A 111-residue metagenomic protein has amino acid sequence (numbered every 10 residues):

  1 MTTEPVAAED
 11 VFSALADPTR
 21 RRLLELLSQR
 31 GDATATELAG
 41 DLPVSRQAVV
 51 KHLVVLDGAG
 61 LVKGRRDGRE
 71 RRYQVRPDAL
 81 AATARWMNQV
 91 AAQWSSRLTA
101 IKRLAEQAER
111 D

Functional and structural regions predicted by a protein language model:
M1-A7, S28-Q29, A81-D111: Amphipathic alpha-helical dimerization/coiled-coil segments that flank or bridge DNA-binding/regulatory modules
T2, V6-S45, E70-A81, R85: N-terminal helix-turn-helix DNA-binding core of bacterial DNA-binding proteins
A16, D57, K102-A105: Protein kinase-like catalytic domain
E25, V50-V54: Base-recognition residues in the alpha-helical recognition helix of bacterial helix-turn-helix
S45, V50-K51, Q107: Intrinsically disordered, low-complexity regions enriched for glutamine and histidine
D57-G68, R72-Q74: Beta-hairpin "wing" of winged helix-turn-helix
